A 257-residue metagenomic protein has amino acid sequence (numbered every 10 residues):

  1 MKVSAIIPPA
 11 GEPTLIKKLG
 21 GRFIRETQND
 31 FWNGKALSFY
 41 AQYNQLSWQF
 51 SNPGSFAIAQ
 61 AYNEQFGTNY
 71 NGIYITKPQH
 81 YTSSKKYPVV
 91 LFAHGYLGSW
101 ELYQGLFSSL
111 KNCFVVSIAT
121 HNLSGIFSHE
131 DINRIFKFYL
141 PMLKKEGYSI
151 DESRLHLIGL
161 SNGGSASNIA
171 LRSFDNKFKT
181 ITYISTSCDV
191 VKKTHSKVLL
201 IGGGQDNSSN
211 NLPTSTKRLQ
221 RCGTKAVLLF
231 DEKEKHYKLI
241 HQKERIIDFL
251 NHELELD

Functional and structural regions predicted by a protein language model:
M1, I7, N207, L212-D257: C-terminal catalytic histidine-bearing segment of alpha/beta-hydrolase fold enzymes
M1-Y87, I158: A domain-start/cap signature at the N-terminus of enzymes
Q79-K85, S128-S161: Gly/Ser-rich "nucleophile elbow"/oxyanion-hole loop immediately N-terminal to the catalytic nucleophile in hydrolases
K85-G95: Short beta-strand element of the alpha/beta-hydrolase
E101-I118: Short amphipathic alpha-helix adjacent to the substrate-entry channel of hydrolases
S153-H195: Primarily recognizes the serine-hydrolase "nucleophile elbow" in alpha/beta-hydrolase and SGNH/GDSL folds
L199-G203: Short beta-strand/loop motif that positions the catalytic acidic residue of the alpha/beta-hydrolase fold
